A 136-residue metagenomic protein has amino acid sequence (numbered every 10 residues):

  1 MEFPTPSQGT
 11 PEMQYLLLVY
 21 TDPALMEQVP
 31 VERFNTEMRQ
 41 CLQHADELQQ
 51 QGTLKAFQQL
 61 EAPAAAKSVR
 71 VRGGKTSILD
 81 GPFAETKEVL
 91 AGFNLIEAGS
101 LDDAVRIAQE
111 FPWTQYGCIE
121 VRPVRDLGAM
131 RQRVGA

Functional and structural regions predicted by a protein language model:
E2-A136: Conserved, structured core segments of small domains
